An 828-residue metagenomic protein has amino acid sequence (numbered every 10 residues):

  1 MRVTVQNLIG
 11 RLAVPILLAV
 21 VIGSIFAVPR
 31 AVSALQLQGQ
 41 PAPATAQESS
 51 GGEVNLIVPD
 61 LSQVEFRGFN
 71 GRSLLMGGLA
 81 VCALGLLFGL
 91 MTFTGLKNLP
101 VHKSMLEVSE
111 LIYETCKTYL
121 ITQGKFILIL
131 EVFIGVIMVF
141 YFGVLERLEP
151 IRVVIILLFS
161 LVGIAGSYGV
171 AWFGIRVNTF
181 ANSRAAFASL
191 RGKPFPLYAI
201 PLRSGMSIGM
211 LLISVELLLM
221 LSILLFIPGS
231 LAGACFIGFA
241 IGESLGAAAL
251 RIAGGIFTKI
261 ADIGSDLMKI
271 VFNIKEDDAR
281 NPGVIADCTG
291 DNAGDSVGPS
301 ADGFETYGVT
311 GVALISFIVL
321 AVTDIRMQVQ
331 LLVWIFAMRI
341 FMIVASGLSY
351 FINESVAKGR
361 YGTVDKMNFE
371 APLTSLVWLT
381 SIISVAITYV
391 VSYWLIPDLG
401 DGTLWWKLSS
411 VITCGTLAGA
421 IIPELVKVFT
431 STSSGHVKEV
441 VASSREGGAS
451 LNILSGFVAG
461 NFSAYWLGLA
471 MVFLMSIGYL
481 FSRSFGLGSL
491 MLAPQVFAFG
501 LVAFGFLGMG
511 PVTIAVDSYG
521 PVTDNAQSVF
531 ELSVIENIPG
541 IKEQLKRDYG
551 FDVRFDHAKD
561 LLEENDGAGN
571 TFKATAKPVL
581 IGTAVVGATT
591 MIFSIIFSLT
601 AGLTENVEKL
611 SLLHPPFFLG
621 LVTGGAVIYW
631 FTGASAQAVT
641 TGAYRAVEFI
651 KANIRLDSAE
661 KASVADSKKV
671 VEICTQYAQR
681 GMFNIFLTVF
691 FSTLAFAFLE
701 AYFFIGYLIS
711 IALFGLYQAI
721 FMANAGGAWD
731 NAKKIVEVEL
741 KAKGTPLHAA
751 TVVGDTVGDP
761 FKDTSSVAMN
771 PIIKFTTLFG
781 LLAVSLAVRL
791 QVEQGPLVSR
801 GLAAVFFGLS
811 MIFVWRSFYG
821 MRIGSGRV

Functional and structural regions predicted by a protein language model:
V3, N7-A19, G23-V828: Hydrophobic packing and interface segments
